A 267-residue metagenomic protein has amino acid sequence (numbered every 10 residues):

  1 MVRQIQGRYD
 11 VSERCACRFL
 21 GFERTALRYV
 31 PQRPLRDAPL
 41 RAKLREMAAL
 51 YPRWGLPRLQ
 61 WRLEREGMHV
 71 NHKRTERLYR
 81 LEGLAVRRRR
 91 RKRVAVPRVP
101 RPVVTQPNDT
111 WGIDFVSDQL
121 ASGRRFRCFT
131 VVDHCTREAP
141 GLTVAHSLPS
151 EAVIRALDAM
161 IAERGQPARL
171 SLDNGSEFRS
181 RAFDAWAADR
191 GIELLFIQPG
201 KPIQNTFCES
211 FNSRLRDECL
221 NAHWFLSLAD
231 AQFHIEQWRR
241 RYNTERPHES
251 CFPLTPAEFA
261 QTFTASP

Functional and structural regions predicted by a protein language model:
M1-P267: Charged DNA-binding/catalytic regions of mobile-element recombinases
